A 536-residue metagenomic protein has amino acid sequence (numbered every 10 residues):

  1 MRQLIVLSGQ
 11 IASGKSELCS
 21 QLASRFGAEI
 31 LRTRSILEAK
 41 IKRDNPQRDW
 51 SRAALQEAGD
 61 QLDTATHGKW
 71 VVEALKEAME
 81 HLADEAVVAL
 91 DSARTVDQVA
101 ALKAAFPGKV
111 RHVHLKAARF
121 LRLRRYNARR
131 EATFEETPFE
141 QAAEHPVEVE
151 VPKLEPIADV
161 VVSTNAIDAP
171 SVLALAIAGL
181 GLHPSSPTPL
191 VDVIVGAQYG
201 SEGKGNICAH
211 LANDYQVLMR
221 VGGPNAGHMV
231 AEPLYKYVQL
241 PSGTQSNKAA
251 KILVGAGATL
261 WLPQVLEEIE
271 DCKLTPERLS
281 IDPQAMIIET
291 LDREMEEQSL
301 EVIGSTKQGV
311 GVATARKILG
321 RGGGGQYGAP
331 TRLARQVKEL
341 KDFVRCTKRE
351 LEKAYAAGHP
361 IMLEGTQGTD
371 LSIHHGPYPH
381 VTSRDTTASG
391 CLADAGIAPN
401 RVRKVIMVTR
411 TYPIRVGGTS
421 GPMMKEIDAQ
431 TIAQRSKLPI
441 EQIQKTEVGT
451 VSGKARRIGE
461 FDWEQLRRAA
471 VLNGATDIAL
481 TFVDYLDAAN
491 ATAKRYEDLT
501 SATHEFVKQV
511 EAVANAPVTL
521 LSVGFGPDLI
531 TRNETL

Functional and structural regions predicted by a protein language model:
M1-I5, P189-D192: Extreme N-terminal starter segment of soluble prokaryotic enzymes
L7, L90, I194: Hydrophobic anchor at the beta1->P-loop junction of P-loop NTPases
A12: Walker A (P-loop) phosphate-binding loop of P-loop NTPases
S16: Walker A/P-loop
R25, E29, E77-D84, A89-R130: ATP-dependent NMP and nucleoside kinases share a basic, alpha-helical "lid"
E29-A89, A93-A100: ATP-dependent small-molecule kinase phosphotransfer cores that center on conserved nucleotide phosphate-binding segments
A65, K69, V99-A100, L115 (+1 more regions): Small-molecule kinase domains that catalyze NTP-dependent phosphoryl transfer to phosphate-bearing small molecules
P170-L536: Non-transmembrane, aqueous-exposed alpha-helical and coiled segments at domain scale
